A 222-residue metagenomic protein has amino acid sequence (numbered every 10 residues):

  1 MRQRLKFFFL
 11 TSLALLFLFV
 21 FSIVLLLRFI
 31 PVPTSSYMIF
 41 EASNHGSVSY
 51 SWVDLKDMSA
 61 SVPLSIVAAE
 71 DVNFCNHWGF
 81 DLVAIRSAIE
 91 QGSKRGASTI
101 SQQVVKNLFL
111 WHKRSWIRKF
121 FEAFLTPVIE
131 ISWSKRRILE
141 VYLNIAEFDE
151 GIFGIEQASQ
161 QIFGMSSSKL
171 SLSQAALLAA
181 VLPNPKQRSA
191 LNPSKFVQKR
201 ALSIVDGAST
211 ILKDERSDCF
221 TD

Functional and structural regions predicted by a protein language model:
M1-D222: Juxtamembrane regions of bacterial inner-membrane/periplasmic proteins, predominantly the peptidoglycan biogenesis
